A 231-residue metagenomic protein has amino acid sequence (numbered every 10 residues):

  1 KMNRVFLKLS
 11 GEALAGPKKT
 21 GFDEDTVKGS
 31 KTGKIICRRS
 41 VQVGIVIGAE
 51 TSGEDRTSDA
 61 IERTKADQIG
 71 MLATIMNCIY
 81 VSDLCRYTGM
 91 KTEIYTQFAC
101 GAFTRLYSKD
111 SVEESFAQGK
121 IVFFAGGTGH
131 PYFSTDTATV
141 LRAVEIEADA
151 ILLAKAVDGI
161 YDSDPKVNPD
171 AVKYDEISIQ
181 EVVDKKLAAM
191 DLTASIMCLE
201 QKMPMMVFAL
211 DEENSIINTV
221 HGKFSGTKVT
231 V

Functional and structural regions predicted by a protein language model:
K1-V231: C-terminal catalytic "cap/lid" subdomain
